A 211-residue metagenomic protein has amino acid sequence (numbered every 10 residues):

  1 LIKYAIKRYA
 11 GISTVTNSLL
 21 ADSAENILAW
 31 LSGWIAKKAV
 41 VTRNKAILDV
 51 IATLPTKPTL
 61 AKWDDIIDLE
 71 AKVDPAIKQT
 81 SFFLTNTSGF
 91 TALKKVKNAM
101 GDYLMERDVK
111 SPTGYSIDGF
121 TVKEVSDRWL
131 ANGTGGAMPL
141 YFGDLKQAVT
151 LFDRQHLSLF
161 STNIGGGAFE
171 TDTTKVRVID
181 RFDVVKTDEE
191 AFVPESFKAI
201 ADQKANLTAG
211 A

Functional and structural regions predicted by a protein language model:
L1-A211: Structured, hydrophobic secondary-structure cores that serve as assembly/anchoring elements
